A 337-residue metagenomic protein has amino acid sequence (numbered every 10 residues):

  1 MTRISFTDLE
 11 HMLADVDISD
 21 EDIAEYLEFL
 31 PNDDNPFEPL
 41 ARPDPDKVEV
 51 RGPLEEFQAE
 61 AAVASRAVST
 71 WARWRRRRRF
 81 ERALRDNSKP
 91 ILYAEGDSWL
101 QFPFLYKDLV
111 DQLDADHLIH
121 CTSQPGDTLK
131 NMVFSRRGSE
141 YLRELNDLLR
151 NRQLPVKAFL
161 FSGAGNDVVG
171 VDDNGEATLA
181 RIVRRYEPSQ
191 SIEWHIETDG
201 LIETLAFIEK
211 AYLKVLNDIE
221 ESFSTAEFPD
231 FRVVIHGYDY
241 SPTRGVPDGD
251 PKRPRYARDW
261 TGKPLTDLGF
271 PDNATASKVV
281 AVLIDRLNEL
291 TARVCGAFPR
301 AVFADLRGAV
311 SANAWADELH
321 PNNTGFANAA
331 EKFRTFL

Functional and structural regions predicted by a protein language model:
D8-A67: Helix-enriched interaction subdomains in cytosolic or periplasmic regions, typified by TIR/SEFIR signaling/NADase cores
D44-V133: Serine-esterase "nucleophile elbow" of acetyl-processing enzymes
I91, W99-E197: Conserved SGNH/GDSL esterase-like catalytic core that processes O-acyl groups on lipids and polysaccharides
S162-V183, G237-W260: Short, solvent-exposed beta-strand-terminating loops
Y186-L213, N273-V280: Surface-exposed cleft-lining segments at the edges of enzyme active sites
F207-R258: Hydrophobic, aromatic-enriched interface-forming segments
G245-V302: Substrate-gating cap/lid alpha-helix
A314-L337: Histidine-centered active-site loop/cap adjacent to the catalytic His in serine esterases/O-acetyl transfer systems
